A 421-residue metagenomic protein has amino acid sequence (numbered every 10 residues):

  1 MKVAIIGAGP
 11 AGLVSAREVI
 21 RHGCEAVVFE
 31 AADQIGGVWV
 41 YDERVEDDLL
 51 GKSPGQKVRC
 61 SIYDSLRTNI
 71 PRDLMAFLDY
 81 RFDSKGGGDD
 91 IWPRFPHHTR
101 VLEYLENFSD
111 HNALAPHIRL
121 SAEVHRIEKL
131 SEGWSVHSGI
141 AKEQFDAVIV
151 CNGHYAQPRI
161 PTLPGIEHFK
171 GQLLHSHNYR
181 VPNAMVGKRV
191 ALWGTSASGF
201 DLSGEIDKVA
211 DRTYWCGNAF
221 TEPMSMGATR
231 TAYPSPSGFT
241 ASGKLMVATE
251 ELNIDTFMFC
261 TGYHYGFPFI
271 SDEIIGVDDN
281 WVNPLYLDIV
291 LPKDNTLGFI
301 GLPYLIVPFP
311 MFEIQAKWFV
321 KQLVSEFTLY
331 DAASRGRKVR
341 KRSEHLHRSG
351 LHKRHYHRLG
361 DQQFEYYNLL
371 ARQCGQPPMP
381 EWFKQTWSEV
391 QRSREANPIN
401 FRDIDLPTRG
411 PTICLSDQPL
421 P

Functional and structural regions predicted by a protein language model:
K2-V28, L202-S203: N-terminal Rossmann-like FAD-binding beta1-loop-alpha1 element of flavoenzymes
I5, T296-P421: C-terminal, flexible cofactor-proximal segment of oxidoreductases
I6, E143-Y155, A191-W193, I254-G262: Short hydrophobic core segments
I20-V45, Y214-T221: Glycine-rich FAD pyrophosphate-binding loop
A31-N107, L287-P292, L329, K338-H357: Glycine-rich active-site loop/strand segments that organize a redox cofactor
C60-I62, Y265-F327: Glycine/threonine-rich phosphate-binding loop and adjacent beta-strand/alpha-helix elements that clamp
F82, P93, H97-Y104, D110 (+6 more regions): Glycine-rich dinucleotide-binding loop and its adjacent helix/turn
L120-G133, N218-E222, G227, T231-K244: A conserved short coil-to-beta-strand element within the FAD-binding core of flavoproteins
